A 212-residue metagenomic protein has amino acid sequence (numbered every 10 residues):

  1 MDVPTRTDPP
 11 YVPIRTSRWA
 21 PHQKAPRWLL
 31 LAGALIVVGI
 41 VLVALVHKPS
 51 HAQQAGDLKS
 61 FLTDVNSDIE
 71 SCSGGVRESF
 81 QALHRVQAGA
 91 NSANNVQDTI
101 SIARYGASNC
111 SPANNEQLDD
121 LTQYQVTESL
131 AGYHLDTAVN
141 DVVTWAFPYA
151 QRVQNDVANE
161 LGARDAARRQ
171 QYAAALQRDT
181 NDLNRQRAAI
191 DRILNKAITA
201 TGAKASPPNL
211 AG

Functional and structural regions predicted by a protein language model:
M1-R18: N-terminal intrinsically disordered, acidic low-complexity segments at the extreme N-terminus
I14-L29, S50-H51: Short, Lys/Arg-rich cytosolic juxtamembrane segment immediately N-terminal
S17, P49-A52, F147, E160: Short, intrinsically disordered, low-complexity terminal segments
R18-P21, L45-V46, P208-G212: Short, aromatic- and cysteine-enriched interfacial helices/patches that mediate contacts at lipid membranes
H22, A34, A52-Q53, A150: Intrinsically disordered, low-complexity regions enriched in polar/acidic and amide residues
K24-V46: Hydrophobic membrane-insertion alpha-helices, especially the h-region of bacterial N-terminal signal peptides
G39-L62: C-terminal region of N-terminal signal peptides and the immediate post-cleavage residues of exported proteins
D64-G212: Alpha-helical segments in soluble extracytoplasmic regions
